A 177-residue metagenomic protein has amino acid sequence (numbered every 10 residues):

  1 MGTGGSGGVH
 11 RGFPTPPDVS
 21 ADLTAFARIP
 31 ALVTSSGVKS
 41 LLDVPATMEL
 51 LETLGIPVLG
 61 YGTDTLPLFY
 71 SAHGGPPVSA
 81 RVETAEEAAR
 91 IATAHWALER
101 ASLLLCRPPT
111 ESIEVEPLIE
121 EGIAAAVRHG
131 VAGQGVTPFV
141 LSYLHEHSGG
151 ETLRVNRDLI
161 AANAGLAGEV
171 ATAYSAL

Functional and structural regions predicted by a protein language model:
M1-G5, R11, V33-S35, V58-G62 (+2 more regions): General beta-strand structural signal in soluble alpha/beta enzymes
T3-S6, P14, S20-A21, F26-A31 (+3 more regions): Short coil/turn connectors at secondary-structure junctions
G7-H10, S40-L41, D64-F69: Short gly/pro/ser/thr-enriched loop/turn and capping motifs at secondary-structure boundaries
P14-A27, L32-E52, T84-R90: Active-site glycine-rich loop that binds ribose-phosphate moieties when present
A46-T53, F69-Y70, G74-P77, P117-G122 (+1 more regions): Short, solvent-exposed amphipathic alpha-helical segments in soluble enzyme and RNA/protein-processing domains
F69-W96: Anionic-ligand binding region
H95, A101-A161: A C-terminal functional module that forms or caps the active site or interfaces directly with catalytic machinery
A162-L177: C-terminal helical cap(s) of enzyme catalytic domains, especially alpha/beta-barrels
